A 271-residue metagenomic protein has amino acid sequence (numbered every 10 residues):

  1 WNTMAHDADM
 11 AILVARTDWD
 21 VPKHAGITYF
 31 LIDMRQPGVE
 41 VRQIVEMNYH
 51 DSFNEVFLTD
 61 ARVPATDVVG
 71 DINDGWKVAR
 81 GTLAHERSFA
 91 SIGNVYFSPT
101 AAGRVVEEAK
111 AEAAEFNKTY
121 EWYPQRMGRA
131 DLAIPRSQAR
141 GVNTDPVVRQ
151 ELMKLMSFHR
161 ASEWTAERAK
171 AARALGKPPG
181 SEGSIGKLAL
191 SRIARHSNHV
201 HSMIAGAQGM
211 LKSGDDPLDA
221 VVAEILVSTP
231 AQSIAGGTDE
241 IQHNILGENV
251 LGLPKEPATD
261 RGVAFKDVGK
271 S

Functional and structural regions predicted by a protein language model:
W1, M10-I12, Y29, F53-F57 (+6 more regions): Tryptophan-centric aromatic hotspots in well-structured domains and transmembrane helices
W1-R42, N54-F57, A79-R80: A short core secondary-structure module
N2, S184-S271: Alpha-helix capping/hinge segments and adjacent helical runs
R16-D20, D33-P37, T59, V63-P64 (+8 more regions): Short, well-ordered loop/turn and helix-capping segments at boundaries between secondary-structure elements and domains
I27, F53, A130, H159 (+3 more regions): Active-site lining segments that contact anionic ligands and/or coordinate catalytic metals
V39-R160, Q232, V268-S271: Glycine-rich beta->alpha junctions and the first turn(s) of the following alpha-helix
Q138, V142-R149, R160-D216: C-terminal helix-coil-helix/basic helical segment that borders enzyme active sites and/or dimer interfaces and provides
